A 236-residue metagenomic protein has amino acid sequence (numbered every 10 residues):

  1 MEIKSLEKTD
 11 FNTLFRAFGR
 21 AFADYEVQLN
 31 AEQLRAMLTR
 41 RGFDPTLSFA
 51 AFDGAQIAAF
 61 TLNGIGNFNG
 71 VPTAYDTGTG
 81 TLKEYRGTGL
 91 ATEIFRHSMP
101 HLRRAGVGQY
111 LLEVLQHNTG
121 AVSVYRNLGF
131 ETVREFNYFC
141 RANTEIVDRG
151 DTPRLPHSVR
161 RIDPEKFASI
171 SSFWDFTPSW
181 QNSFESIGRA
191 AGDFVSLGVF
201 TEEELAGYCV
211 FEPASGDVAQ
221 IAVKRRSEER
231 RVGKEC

Functional and structural regions predicted by a protein language model:
E26, A31, L128-A214: Amide-forming acyltransferase catalytic core, primarily the GNAT-like/NAT-type and related acyltransferase folds
A50, Q56-I65, T73-Y75, G80 (+3 more regions): Conserved beta-strand in the GNAT
L82, L111-A121, C140-A142: Conserved beta-strand-loop-alpha-helix junction that forms the acyl-donor binding cleft
L82-E84, T88, Q116-H117, R225-R226: Active-site acidic-Proline motif in GNAT/NAT acetyltransferases
T88, T92, R104, Q116-R134: Conserved active-site alpha-helix within GNAT-family acetyltransferase domains
L102-E113: Conserved GNAT acetyl-CoA-binding A-motif
E229-C236: Conserved small/polar residues in nucleotide/adenosyl-binding loops
